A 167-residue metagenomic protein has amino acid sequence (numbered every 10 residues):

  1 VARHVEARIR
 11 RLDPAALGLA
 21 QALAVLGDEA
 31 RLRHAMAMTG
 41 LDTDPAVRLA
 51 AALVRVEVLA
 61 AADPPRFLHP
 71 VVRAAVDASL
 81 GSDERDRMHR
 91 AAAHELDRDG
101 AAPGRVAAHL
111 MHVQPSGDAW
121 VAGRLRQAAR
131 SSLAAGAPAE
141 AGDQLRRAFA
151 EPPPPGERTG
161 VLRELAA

Functional and structural regions predicted by a protein language model:
V1-E151: Short secondary-structure boundary elements
A122, G156-T159: Helix-start (N-cap) detector for alpha-helical repeat units in TPR-like alpha-solenoids, especially tetratricopeptide
R126-R130, T159-A167: Non-membrane alpha-helical segments in proteins
